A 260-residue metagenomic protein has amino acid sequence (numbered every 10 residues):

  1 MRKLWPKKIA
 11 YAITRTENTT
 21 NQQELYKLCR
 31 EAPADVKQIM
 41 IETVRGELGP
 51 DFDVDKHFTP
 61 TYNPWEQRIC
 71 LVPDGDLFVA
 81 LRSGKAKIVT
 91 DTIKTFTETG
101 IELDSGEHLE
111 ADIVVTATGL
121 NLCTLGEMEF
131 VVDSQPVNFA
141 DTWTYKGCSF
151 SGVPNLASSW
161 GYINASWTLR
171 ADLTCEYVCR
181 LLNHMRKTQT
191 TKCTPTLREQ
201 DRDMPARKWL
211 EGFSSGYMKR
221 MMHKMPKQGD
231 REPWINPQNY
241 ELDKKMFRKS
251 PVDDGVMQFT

Functional and structural regions predicted by a protein language model:
M1-A12, N121-N164: Glycine-rich loop(s) and the adjacent beta-strand/alpha-helix scaffold that form part
M1-E98, L182-G212: Dinucleotide-binding/catalytic capping subdomain of oxidoreductase cores
K87-V89, V115, P154-S159: Hydrophobic/aromatic beta-strand patches that form the interior of the parallel beta-sheet core in alpha/beta enzyme
G100, G106, S134-P136: Detector for glycine-centered tight turns/loop "hinges" at secondary-structure junctions
D104-I113: Core beta-strand elements of the Rossmann-like FAD/NAD(P) dinucleotide-binding domain in flavoenzyme oxidoreductases
I113-V114, G119: Cytochrome P450 C-terminal heme-thiolate binding region
T144, N155-T260: C-terminal, flexible cofactor-proximal segment of oxidoreductases
